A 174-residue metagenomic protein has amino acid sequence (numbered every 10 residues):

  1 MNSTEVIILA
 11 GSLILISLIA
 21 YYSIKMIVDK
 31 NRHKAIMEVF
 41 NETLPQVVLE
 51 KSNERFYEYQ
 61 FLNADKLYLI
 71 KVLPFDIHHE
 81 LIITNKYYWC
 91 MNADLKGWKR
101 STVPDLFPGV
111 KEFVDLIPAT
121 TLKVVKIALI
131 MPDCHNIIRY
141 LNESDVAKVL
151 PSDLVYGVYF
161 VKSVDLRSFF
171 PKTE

Functional and structural regions predicted by a protein language model:
M1-F56, F61-L69, L73, I77-I83 (+1 more regions): Surface-exposed interaction regions that form or flank ligand-binding interfaces
